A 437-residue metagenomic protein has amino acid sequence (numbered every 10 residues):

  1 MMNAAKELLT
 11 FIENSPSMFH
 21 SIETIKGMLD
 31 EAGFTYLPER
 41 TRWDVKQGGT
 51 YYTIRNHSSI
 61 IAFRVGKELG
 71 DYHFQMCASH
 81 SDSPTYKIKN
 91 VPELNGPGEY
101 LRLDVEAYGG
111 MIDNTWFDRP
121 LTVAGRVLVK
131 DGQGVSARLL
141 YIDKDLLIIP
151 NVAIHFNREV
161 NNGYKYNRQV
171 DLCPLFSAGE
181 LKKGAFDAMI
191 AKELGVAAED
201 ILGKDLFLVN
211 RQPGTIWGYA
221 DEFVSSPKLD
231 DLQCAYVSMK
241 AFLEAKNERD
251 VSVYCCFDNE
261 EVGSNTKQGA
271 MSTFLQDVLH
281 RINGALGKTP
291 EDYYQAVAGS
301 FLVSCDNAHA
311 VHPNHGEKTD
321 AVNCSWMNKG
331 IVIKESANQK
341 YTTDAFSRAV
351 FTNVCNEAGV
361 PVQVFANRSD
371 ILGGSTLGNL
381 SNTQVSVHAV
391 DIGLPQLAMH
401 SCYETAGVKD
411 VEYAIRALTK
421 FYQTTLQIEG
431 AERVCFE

Functional and structural regions predicted by a protein language model:
M1-E437: N-terminal hydrophobic/helix-forming segments and targeting peptides
